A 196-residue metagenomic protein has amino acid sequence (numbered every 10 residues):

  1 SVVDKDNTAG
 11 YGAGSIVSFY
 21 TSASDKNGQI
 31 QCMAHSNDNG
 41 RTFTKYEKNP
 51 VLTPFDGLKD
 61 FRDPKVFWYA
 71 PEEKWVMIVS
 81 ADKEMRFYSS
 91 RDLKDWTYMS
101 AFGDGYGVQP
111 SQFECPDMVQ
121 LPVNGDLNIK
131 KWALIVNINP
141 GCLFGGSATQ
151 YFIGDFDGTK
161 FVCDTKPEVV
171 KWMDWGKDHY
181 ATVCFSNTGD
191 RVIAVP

Functional and structural regions predicted by a protein language model:
S1-D63, W68-E114, P122-W175, D190 (+1 more regions): Beta-rich carbohydrate-recognition and catalytic domains
V66, T182-V183: Short, surface-exposed beta-strand/loop micro-motifs that present aromatic residues
E114-P116, Y180-T182: Repeated scaffold domains used in trafficking and secretory/extracellular systems, primarily beta-propellers
V119: Catalytic nucleophile-His microenvironment captured as a short glycine-rich beta-strand/loop that brackets
F185-N187: Carbohydrate-binding surfaces of carbohydrate-active enzymes
